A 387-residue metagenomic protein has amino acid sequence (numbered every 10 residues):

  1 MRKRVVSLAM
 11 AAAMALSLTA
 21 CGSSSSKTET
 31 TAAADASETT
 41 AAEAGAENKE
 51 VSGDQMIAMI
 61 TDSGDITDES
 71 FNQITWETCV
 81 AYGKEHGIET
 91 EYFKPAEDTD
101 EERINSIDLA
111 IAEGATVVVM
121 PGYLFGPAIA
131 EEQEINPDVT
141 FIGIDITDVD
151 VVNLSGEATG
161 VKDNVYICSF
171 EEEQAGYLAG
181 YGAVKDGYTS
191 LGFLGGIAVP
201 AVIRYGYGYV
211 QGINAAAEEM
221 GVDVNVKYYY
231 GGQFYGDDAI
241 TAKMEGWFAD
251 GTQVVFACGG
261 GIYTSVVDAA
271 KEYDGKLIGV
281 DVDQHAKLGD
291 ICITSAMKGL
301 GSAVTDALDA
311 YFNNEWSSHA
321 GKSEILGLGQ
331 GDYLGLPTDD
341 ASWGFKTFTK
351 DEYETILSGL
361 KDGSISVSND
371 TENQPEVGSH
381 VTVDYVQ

Functional and structural regions predicted by a protein language model:
R2-S24: Sec-dependent N-terminal signal peptides of Gram-positive bacterial secreted proteins and lipoproteins
C21, K27-T28, A32-Q387: A residue-level marker of the well-folded mature domains of exported/periplasmic proteins
